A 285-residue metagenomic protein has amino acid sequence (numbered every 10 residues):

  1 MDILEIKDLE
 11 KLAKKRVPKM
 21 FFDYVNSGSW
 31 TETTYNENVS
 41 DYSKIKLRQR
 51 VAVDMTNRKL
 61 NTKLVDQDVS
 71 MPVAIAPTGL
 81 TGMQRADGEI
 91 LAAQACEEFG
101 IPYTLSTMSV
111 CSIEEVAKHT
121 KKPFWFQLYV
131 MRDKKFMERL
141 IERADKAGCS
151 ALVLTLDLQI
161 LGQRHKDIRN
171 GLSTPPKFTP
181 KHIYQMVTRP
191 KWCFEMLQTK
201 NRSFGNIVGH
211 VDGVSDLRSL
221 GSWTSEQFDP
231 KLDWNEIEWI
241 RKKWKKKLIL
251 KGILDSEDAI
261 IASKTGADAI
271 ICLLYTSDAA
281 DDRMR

Functional and structural regions predicted by a protein language model:
M1-Q67, P175-L232: An N-cap/entry alpha-helix motif that binds or orients negatively charged groups
P18, I75, C96, L154 (+2 more regions): Conserved, mostly hydrophobic/aromatic
S70-S106: Glycine-rich active-site/cofactor-binding loop and its immediate structural neighborhood
V73-A76, Y103-L105, F124-L128, L152 (+2 more regions): Hydrophobic faces of well-ordered beta-strands that scaffold small-molecule active sites in alpha/beta enzyme cores
L105-T120, K134-R139, L161-R169, K231 (+1 more regions): Active-site-adjacent beta->alpha loops and helix N-cap segments on the catalytic face of soluble alpha/beta enzymes
T107-S109, M131, L250-S256: Glycine-rich beta-to-alpha transition loops that act as phosphate-gripper elements at the mouths of alpha/beta enzyme
E142-L152, Q159-S277: Alpha/beta enzyme core
Y275-R285: Single conserved hydrophobic/aromatic residue that forms the stacking wall/gate of nucleotide- or nucleobase-binding
